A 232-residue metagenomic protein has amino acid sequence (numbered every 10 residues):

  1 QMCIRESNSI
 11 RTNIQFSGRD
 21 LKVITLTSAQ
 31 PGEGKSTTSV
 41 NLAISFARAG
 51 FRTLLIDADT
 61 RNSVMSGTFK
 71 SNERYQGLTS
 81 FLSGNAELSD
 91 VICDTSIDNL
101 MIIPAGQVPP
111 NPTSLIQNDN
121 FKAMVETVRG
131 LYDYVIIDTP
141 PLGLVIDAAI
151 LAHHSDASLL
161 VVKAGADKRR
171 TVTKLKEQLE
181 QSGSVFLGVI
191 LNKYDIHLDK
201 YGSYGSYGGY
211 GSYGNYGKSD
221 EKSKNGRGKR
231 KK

Functional and structural regions predicted by a protein language model:
Q1, R5-K232: P-loop NTP-binding module
